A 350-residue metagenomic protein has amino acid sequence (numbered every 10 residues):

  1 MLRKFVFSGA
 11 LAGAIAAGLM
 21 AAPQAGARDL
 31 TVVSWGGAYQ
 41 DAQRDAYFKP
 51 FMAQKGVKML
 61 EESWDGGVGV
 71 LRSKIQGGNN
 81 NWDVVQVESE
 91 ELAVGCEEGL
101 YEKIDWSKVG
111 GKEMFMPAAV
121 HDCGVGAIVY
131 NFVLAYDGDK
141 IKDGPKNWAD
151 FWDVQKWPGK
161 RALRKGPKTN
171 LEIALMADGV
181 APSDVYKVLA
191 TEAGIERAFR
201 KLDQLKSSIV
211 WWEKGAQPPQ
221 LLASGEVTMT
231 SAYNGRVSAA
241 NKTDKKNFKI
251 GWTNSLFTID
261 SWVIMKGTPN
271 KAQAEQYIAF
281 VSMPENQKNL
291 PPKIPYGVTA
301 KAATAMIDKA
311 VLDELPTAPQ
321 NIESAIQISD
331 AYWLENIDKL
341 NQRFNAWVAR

Functional and structural regions predicted by a protein language model:
R28-G95: Early extracytoplasmic/lumenal segment of secretory-pathway proteins
G37-A42, N81-W82, V87-P219, A223: Extracytoplasmic ligand-binding site segments that recognize negatively charged/polar headgroups
D83-Q86, W211-W212, T228-Y233, K249: Paired acidic/hydrophobic, glycine-rich loop segments that form the ligand-binding mouth/hinge of periplasmic-binding
L92-V94, M229-N247: A ligand-binding cleft/hinge motif common to bilobed small-molecule-binding domains
M114, Y130-F132, I195-Q204, K242-T268: Periplasmic-binding protein-like
V133-K140, L175-M176, I259-K271, N289 (+1 more regions): A bilobed periplasmic-binding-protein/Venus flytrap-type ligand-binding module shared by bacterial periplasmic
M265-A325: Mature extracytoplasmic/periplasmic domains
Q320-R350: Conserved C-terminal helix/tail region of periplasmic/extracytoplasmic solute-binding proteins
